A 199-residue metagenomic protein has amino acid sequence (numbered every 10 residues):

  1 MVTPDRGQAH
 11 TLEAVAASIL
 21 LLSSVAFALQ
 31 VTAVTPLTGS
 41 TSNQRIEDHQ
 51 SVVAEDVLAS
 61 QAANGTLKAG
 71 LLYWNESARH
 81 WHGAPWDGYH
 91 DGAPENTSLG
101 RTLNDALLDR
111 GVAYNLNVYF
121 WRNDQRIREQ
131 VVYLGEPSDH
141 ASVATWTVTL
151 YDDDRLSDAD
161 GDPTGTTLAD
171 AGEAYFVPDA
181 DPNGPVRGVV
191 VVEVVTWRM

Functional and structural regions predicted by a protein language model:
M1-L37, V53-A54, V194: Secretory targeting signatures
L29-M199: Long, compositionally biased, intrinsically disordered regions
